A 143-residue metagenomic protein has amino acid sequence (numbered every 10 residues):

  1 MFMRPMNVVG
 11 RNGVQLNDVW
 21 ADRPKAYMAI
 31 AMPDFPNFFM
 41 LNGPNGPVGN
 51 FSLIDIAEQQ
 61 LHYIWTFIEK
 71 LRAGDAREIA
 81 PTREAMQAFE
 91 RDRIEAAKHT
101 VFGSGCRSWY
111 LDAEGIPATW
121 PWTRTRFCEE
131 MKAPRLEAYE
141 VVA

Functional and structural regions predicted by a protein language model:
M1-R11: Flavin (primarily FAD) binding-site architecture
M3, F35, C106: Active-site lining segments that contact anionic ligands and/or coordinate catalytic metals
R11-W20: ADP-ribose/adenylate-binding Rossmann-like module
A21-Y27: Alpha-helical scaffolding within the catalytic cores of extracellular/periplasmic polymer-degrading hydrolases
A26, F39-A143: C-terminal, flexible cofactor-proximal segment of oxidoreductases
M28-D34: Short glycine/proline-enriched loop/turn "hinge" motifs that connect secondary-structure elements and lie
